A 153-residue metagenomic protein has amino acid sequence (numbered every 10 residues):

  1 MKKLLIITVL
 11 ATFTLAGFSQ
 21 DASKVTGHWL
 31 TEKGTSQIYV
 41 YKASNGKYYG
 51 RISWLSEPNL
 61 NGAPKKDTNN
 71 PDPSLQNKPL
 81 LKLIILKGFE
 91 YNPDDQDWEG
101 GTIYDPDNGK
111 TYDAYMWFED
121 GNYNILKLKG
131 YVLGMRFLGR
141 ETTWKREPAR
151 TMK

Functional and structural regions predicted by a protein language model:
K3-S19: Sec-dependent N-terminal signal peptides
G17, I38, Y48, L126 (+1 more regions): A broad, low-specificity signal marking well-ordered, structured residues that form hydrophobic/aromatic
F18-H28: N-terminal helix-cap/turn-to-beta initiation motif at the start of protein domains
T26, Q37, Y41-A114, K145 (+1 more regions): Central antiparallel beta-sheet cores of small beta-barrel/beta-sandwich binding domains
L30, K129, K145: Residue-level detector of conserved, well-ordered beta-strand and adjacent loop positions that form binding/recognition
E32-S36: Short polar catalytic/cofactor-binding loops
I103-N124, K129-Y131: Acidic, glycine-rich flexible loop segments
Y123, V132-K153: Edge beta-strand at a domain terminus
